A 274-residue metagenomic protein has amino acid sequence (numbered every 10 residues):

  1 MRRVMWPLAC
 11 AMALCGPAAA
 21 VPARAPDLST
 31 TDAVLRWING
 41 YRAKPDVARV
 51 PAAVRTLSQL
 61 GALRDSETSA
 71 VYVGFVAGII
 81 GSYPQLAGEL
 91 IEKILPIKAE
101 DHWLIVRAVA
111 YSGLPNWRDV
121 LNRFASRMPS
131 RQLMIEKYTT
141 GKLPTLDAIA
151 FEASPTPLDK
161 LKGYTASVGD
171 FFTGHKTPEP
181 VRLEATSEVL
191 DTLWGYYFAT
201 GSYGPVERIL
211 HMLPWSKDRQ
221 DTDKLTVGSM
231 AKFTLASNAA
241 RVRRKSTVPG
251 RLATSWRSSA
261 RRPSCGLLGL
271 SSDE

Functional and structural regions predicted by a protein language model:
M1-P7: Bacterial N-terminal signal peptides that target proteins for export
P7-C15: Bacterial N-terminal signal peptides
V21-E274: Non-catalytic all-alpha helical scaffold/repeat segments
